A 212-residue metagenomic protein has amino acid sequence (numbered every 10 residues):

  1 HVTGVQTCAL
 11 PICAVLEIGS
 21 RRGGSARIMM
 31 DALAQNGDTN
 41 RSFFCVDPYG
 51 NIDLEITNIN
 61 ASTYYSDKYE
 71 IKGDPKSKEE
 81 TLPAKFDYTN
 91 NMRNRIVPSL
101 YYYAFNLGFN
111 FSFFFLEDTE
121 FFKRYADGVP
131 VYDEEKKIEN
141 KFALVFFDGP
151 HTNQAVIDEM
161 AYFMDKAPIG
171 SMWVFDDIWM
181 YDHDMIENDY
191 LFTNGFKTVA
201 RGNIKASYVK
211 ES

Functional and structural regions predicted by a protein language model:
H1-C8: Single conserved hydrophobic/aromatic residue that forms the stacking wall/gate of nucleotide- or nucleobase-binding
A9-S212: S-adenosylmethionine/decaboxylated-SAM
